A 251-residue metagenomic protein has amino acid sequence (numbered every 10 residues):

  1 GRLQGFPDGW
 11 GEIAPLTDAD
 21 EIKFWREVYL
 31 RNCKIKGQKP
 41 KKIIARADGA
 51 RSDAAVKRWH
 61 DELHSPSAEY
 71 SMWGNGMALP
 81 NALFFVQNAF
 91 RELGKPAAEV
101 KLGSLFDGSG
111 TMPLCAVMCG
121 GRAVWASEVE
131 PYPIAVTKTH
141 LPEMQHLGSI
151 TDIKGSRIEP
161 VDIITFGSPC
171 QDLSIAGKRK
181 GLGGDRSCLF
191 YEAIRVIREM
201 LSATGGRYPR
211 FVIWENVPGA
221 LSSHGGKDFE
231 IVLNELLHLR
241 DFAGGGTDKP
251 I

Functional and structural regions predicted by a protein language model:
G1-I251: Conserved active-site and SAM-binding loop architecture of S-adenosyl-L-methionine-dependent nucleic-acid
